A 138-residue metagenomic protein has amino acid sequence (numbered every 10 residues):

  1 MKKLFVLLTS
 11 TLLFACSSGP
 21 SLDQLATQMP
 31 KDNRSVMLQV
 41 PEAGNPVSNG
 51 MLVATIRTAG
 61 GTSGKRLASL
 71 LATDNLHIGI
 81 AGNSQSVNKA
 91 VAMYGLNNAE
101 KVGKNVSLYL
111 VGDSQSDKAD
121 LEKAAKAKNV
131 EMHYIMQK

Functional and structural regions predicted by a protein language model:
M1-L4: Positively charged n-region of N-terminal signal peptides that target proteins for export
L12-A15: C-terminal motif of bacterial Sec signal peptides marking the signal peptidase cleavage site
S17-P20: Bacterial signal peptide processing site
Q24-N45: Post-signal peptide N-terminal segment of mature Sec-exported envelope proteins
Q39-G44, G79-S86, L108-S114, M136-K138: Structural motif
S48-S107: Mature extracytoplasmic domains of secretory-pathway proteins
V111-K138: C-terminal partner/receptor-binding element of secreted or periplasmic proteins
